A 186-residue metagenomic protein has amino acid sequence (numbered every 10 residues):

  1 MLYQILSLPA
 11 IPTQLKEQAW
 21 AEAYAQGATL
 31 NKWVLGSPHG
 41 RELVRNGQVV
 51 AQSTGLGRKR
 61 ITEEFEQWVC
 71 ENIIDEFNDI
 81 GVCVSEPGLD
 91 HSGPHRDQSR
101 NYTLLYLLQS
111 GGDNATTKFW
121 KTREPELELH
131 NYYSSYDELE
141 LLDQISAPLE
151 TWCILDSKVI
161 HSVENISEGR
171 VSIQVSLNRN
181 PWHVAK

Functional and structural regions predicted by a protein language model:
M1-D75, G81-C83: Non-heme Fe(II)/2-oxoglutarate
A10, L108-S110, L177-R179: Non-catalytic surface loops within mature trypsin-like serine protease
K16, N114-T116, H183-A185: Short acidic, gly/pro-rich beta-turn/loop elements at beta-sheet edges and active-site/ligand-binding grooves
L30, E64-N72, G93-P94, L104-L105 (+2 more regions): Intrinsically disordered, low-complexity boundary segments flanking structured domains
I74-E76, I166-S167: Flexible, charged surface loops at secondary-structure boundaries
F77-D79, C83-W152: Catalytic core of non-heme Fe(II) oxygenases with the double-stranded beta-helix
P125-K186: Catalytic core of Fe(II)/2-oxoglutarate
